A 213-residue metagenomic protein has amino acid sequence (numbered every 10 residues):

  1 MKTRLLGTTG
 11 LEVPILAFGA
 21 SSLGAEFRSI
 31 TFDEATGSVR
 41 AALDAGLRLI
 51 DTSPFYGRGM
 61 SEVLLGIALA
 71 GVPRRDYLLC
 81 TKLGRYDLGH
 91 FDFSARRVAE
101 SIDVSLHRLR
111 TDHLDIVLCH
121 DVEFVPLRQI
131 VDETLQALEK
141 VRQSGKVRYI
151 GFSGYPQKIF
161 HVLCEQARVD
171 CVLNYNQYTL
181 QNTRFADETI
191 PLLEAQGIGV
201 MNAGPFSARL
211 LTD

Functional and structural regions predicted by a protein language model:
M1-T3, V39, E62, G66 (+4 more regions): Generic structural signal for well-ordered alpha-helices, preferentially at hydrophobic/aromatic core positions
M1-Y77: N-terminal binding-site loop/beta-alpha segment at the start of enzyme catalytic domains that lines or forms
T3, V122-D213: Beta/alpha (TIM)-barrel catalytic core signal, keyed to glycine-rich beta->alpha loops juxtaposed to Asp/Glu that bind
L6, F18, A35, A42 (+9 more regions): Conserved, mostly hydrophobic/aromatic
T8-F27, C80-G89, I116-D121, L211: N-terminal small/glycine-rich loop or linker at the start of catalytic domains across soluble metabolic enzymes
L11-L16, G46-R48, P73-Y77, T111-D115 (+4 more regions): Short, well-ordered coil/turn segments that N-cap beta-strands
S29-A42, F93-L109, Y155-V162: Short, acidic/polar
L106-V125: Active-site groove signature of glycoside hydrolases
